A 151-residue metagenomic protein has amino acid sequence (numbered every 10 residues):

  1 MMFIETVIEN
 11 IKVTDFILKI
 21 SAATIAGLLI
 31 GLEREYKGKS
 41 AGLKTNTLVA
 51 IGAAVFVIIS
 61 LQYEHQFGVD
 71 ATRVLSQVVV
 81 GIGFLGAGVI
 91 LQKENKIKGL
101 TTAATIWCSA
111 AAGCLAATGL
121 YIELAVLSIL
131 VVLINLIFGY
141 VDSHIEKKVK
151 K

Functional and structural regions predicted by a protein language model:
M1-V74, Y121-L124, Y140-K147, K151: Alpha-helical transmembrane segments and their membrane-interface boundaries that form or gate the permeation pathway
I25-I30, F84-L91, G113: Hydrophobic transmembrane alpha-helices of secondary-active transporters and Na+-translocating membrane complexes
Y36-A41, L91-T102: Membrane-helix interface "capping/anchor" motifs
L48-I58, V80-G83, A104-A117: Small-residue-rich segments of transmembrane alpha-helices in multi-pass membrane proteins, especially helix faces
F67-I90: Alpha-helical transmembrane-segment detector that highlights a single hydrophobic TM helix and its immediate
I82-L85, L130-Y140: Alpha-helical transmembrane segments and their membrane-interface exit regions
E94-K96, A110-E123: Membrane-helix boundary connector in multi-pass membrane proteins
G99-A104, I122-L127: Hydrophobic alpha-helical membrane segments of integral membrane proteins
